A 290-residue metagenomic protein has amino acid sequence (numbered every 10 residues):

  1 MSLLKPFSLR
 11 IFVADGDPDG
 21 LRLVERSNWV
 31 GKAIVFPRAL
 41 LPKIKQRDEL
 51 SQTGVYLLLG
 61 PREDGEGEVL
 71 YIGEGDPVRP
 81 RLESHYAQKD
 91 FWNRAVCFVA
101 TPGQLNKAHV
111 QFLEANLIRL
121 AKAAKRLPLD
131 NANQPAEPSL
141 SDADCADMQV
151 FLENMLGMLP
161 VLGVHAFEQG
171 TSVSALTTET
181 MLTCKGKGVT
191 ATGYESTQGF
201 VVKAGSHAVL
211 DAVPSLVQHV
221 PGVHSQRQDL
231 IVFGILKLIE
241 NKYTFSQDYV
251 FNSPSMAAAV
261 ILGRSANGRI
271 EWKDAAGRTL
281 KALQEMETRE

Functional and structural regions predicted by a protein language model:
M1-A87, Q104, A108-F112, N116 (+4 more regions): GIY-YIG nuclease catalytic motif and its immediate N-terminal context
L58, G75, C97-V99, A204 (+1 more regions): Hydrophobic side chains in beta-strands
A87, I118, K122-R126, P160-G163 (+1 more regions): Hydrophobic/aromatic-lined pockets within catalytic cores
N93-E153: Internal, well-ordered alpha/beta segment that forms a basic, Gly-enriched binding/recognition surface
N106-A108, V213, K281-L283: Short, solvent-exposed polar/charged micro-motifs at secondary-structure junctions
A175-E271: Polyanion-binding interface signature
K273-E290: C-terminal engagement modules used by replication, chromatin/transcription, nuclear envelope/ESCRT, and ubiquitin
